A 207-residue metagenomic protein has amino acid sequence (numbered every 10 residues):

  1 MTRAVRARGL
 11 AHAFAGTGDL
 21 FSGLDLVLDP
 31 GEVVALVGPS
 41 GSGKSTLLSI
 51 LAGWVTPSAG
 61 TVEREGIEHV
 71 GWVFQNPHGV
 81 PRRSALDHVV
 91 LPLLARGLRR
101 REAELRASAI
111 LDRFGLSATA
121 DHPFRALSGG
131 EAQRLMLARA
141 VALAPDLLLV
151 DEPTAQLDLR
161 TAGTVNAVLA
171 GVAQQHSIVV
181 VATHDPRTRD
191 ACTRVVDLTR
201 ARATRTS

Functional and structural regions predicted by a protein language model:
A52: Helix-to-loop junction immediately C-terminal to a conserved catalytic motif
R83-L94: Q-loop/switch helix immediately C-terminal to the Walker
R101-T119: Conserved ABC ATPase "signature" region
P123-L127, E131: Conserved ABC ATPase signature
A140-V141: ABC ATPase C-loop
A144: Conserved catalytic motifs of ABC-family nucleotide-binding domains
L148-D151: Catalytic Walker B motif of ABC-type/P-loop ATPase nucleotide-binding domains
L159-T161: Helix N-cap at the start of a conserved alpha-helix in ABC-type nucleotide-binding domains
